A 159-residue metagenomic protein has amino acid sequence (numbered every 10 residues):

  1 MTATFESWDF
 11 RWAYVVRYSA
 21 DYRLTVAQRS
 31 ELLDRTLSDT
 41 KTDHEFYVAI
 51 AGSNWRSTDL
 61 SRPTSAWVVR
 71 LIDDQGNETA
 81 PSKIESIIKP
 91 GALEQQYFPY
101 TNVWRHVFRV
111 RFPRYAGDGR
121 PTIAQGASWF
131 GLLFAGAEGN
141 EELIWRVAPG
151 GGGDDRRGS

Functional and structural regions predicted by a protein language model:
M1-S159: Conserved functional micro-motifs across diverse proteins
